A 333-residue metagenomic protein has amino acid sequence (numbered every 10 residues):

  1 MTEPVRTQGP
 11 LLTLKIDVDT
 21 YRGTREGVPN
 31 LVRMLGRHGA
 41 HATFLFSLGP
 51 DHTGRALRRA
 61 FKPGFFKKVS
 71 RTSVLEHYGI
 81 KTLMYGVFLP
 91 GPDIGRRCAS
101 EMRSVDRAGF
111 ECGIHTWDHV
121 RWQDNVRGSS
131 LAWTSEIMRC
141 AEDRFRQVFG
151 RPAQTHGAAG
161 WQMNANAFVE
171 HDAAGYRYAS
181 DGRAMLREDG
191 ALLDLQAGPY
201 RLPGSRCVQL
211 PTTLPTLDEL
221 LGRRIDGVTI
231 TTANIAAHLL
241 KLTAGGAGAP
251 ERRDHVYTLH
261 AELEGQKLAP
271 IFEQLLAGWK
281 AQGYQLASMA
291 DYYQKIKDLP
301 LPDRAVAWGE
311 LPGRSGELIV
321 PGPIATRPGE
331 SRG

Functional and structural regions predicted by a protein language model:
M1-T155, G160-V208, A233-Y257, E264-G333: Catalytic alpha-helical scaffold of carbohydrate-active enzymes acting on polysaccharides/glycoconjugates
L210-I230: Positively charged, amphipathic and often flexible ligand-engagement surfaces
I225-V228, H260-G265: Short, glycine/charged-rich beta-strand-loop motifs at protein surfaces that mediate ligand recognition and catalysis
